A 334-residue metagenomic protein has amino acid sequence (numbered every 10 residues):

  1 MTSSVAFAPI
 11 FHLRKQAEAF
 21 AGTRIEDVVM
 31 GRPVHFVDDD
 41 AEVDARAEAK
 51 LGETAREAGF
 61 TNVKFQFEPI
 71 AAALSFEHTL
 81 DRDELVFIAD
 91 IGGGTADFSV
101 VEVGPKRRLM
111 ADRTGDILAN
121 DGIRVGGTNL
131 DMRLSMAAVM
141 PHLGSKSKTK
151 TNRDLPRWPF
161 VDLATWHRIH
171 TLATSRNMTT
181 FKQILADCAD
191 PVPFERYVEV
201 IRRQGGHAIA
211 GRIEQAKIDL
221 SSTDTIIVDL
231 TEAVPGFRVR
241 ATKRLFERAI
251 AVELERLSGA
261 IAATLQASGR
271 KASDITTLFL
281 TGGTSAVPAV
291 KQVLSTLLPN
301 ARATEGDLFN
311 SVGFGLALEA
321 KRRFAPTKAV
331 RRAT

Functional and structural regions predicted by a protein language model:
M1-F87, G104-I123, R238-S268, T277-F279 (+1 more regions): N-terminal phosphate-binding loop and flanking beta/alpha elements of the actin-like ATPase fold
A19-T23, G144-K148, Q215-I226, A263 (+2 more regions): Intrinsically disordered or highly flexible coil/loop and linker segments, enriched in small and charged/polar residues
T23-R24, L80, I91-T95, H207 (+2 more regions): Short flexible coil/turn linkers enriched for glycine and charged/polar residues that connect secondary-structure
M30, A96, A173-Q183, T281-A286: Core structural elements
R82-I91, S145, K321-T334: A polyampholytic, Gly/Pro-enriched intrinsically disordered region
I88-D97, G126-T128, I213, G282-T284: A short acidic Gly-Thr/Ser loop motif
E102-E232: Phosphate-binding glycine-rich/basic clefts of nucleotide- and phosphate-handling proteins, predominantly
M136-M140, G144, T296, N300 (+2 more regions): Short, well-ordered loop/turn and helix-capping segments at boundaries between secondary-structure elements and domains
